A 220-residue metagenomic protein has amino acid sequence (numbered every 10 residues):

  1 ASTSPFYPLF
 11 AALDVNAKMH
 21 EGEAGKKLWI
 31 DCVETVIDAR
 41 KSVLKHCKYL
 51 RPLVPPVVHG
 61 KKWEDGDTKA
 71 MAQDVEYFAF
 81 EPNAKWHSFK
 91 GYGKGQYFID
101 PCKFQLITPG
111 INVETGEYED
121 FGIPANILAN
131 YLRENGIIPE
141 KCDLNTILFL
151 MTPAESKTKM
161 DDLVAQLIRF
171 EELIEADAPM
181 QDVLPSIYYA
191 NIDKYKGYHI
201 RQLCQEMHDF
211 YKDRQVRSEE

Functional and structural regions predicted by a protein language model:
A1-S2, G93: Catalytic cores of nucleotide-enabled group-transfer and carboxylate-activating enzymes in metabolic and assembly-line
S2-V15: PLP-dependent aminotransferase class I/II
E23-E219: Non-catalytic terminal extensions of PLP-dependent enzymes
